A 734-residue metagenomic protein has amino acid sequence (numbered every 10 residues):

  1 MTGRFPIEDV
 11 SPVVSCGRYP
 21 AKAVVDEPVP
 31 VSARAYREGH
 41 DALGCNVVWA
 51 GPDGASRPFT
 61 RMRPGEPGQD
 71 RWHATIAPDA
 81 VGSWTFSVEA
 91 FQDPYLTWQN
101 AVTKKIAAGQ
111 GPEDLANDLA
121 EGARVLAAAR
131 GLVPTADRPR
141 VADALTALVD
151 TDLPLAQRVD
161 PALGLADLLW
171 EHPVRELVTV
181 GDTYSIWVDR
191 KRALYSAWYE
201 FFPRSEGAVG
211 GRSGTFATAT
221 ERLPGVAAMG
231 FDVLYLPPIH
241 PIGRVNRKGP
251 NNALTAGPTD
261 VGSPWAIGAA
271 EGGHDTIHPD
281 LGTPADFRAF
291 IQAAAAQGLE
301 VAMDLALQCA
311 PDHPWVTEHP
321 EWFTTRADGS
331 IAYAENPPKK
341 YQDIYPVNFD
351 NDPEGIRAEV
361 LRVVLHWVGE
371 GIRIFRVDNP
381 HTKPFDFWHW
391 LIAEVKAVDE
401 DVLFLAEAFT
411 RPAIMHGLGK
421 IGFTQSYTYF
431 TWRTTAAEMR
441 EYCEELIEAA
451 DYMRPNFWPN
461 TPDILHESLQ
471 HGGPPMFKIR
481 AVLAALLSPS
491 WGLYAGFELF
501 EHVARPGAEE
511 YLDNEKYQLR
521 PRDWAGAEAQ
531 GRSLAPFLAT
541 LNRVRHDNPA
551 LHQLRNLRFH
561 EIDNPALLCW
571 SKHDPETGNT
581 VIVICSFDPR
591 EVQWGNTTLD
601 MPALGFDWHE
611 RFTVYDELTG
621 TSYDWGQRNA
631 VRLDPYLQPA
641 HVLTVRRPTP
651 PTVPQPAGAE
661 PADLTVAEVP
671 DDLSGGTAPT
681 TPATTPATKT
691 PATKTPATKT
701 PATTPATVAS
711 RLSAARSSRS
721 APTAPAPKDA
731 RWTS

Functional and structural regions predicted by a protein language model:
M1-S205, R212-D232, P241, A294 (+8 more regions): Carbohydrate-interacting/catalytic domains
R192-G214, I242-A289, T317-E354, N514-D523: Aromatic- and acidic-residue-enriched carbohydrate-binding clefts of CAZyme catalytic domains
A197-Y199, L234-L236, V301-M303, F375 (+4 more regions): Hydrophobic faces of well-ordered beta-strands that scaffold small-molecule active sites in alpha/beta enzyme cores
A217-A227, D260, A269, A285 (+10 more regions): Glycan-processing catalytic domains of CAZymes
L223-H240, A266-D328, A332, N348 (+1 more regions): Substrate-binding cleft of carbohydrate-active enzyme catalytic domains
L236-R244, L305-P314, D378-P384, E407-R411 (+2 more regions): Short, solvent-exposed turn/loop segments enriched in Gly/Ser/Thr/Pro and often Arg
T325, N348-L418: Active-site neighborhood of glycoside hydrolase catalytic domains
I392-L403, E407, P412, W432-G507 (+1 more regions): Catalytic-core region of carbohydrate-active enzymes that cleave or remodel glycosidic bonds
